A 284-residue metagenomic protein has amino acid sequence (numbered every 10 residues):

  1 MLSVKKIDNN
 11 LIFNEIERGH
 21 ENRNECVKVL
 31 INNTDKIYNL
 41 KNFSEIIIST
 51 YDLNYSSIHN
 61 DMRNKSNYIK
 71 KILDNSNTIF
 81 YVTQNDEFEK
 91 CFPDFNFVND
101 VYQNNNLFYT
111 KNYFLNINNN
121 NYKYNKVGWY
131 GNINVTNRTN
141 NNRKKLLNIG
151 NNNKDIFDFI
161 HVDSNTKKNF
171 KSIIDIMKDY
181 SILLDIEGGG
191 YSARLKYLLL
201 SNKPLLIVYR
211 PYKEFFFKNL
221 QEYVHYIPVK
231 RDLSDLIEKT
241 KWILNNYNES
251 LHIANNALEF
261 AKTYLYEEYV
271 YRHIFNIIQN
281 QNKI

Functional and structural regions predicted by a protein language model:
M1-I173: Secretory-pathway glycan-assembly enzymes, especially type II membrane glycosyltransferases that use nucleotide-sugar
K171-I284: Catalytic binding pocket for nucleotide-activated donors in carbohydrate/polymer assembly enzymes
